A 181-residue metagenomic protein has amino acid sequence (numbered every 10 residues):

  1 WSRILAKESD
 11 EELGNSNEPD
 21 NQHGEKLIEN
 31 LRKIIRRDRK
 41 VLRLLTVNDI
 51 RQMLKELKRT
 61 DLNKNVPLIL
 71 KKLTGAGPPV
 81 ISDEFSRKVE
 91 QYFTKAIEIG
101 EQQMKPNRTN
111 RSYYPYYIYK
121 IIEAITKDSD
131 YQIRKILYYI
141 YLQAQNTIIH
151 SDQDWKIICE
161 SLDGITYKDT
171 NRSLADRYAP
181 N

Functional and structural regions predicted by a protein language model:
W1-N181: Non-catalytic, interaction-prone regions of core transcription and DNA-replication machinery
